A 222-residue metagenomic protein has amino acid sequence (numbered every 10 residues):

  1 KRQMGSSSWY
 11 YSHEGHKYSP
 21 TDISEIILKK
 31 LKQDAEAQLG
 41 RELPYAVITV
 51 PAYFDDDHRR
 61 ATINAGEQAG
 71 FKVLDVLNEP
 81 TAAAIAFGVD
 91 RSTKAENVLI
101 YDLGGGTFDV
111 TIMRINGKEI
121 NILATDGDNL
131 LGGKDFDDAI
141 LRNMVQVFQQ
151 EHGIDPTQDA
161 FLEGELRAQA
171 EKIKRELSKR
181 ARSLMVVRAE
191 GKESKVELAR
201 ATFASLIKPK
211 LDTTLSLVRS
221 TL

Functional and structural regions predicted by a protein language model:
K1-S7, H13-K17, Q33-L222: Oxyanion-binding/catalytic loops of NTP- or PPi-dependent enzymes
